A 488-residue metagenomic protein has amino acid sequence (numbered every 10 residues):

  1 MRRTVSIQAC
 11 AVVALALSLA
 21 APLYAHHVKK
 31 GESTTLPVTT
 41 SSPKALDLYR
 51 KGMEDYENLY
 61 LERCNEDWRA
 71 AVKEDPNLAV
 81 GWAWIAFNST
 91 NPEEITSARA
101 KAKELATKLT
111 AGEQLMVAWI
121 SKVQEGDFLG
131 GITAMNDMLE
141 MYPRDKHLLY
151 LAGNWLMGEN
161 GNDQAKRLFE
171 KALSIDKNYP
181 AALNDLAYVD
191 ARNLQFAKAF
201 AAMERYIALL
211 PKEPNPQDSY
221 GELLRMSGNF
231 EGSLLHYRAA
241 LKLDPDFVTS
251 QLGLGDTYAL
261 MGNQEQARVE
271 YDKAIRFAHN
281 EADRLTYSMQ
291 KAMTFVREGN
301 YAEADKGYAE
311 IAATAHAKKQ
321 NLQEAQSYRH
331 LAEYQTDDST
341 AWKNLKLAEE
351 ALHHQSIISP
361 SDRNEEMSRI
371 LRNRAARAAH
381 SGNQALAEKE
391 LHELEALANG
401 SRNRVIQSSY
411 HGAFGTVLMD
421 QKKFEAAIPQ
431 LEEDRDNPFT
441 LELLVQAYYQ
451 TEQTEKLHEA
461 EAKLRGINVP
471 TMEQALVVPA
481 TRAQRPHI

Functional and structural regions predicted by a protein language model:
S41-A70, E74, Q114-T133, D137 (+3 more regions): Alpha-helical segment of the N-proximal tetratricopeptide repeat
K44, N77-L78, D145, Y179 (+5 more regions): Residue-level recognition of tetratricopeptide repeat
M53, F87, I120, N154 (+8 more regions): Residue-level recognition of tetratricopeptide repeat
W84, L151, D185, S219 (+5 more regions): Canonical tetratricopeptide repeat
